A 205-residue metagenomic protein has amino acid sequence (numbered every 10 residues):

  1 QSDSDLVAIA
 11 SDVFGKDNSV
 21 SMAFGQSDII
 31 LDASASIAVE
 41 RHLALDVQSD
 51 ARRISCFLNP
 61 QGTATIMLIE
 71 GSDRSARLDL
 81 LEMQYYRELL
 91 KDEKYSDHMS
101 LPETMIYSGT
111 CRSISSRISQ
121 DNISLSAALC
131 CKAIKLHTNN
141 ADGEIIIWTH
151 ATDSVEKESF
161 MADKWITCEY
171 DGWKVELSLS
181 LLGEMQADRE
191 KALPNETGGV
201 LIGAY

Functional and structural regions predicted by a protein language model:
S2-S27, S34-S36: A structured beta-alpha segment of the ubiquitous adenosine-cofactor-binding alpha/beta core
A10, G15, I69-G71, T149 (+1 more regions): Surface-exposed beta-strand edges and flanking loops
F14-N18, Q61-T63, L182-E184: A short acidic, often aromatic-flanked loop/helix-cap motif at beta-alpha or helix-coil junctions that lines enzyme
M22-I29, A33-D171: Glycine-rich phosphate/adenylate-binding loop
D153-Y205: N-terminal beta-strand/alpha-helix entry module and adjacent surface of metal-dependent catalytic domains
